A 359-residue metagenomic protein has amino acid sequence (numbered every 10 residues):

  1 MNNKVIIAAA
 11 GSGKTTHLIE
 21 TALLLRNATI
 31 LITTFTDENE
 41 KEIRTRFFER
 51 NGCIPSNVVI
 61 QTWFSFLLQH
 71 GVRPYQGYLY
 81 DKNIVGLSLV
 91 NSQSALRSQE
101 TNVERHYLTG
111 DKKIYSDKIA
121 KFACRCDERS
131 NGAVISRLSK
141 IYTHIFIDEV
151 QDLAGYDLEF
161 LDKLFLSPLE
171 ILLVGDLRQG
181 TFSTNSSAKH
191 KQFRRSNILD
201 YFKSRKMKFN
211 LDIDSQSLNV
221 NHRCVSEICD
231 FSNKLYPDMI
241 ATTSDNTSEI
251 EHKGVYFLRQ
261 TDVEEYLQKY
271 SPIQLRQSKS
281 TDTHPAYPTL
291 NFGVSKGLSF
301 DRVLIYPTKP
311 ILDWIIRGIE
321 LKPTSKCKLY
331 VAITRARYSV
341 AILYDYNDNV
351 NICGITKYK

Functional and structural regions predicted by a protein language model:
M1-K359: The feature marks helicase ATPase cores and/or their adjacent C-terminal helical subdomains in SF1/SF2/AAA+ helicases
